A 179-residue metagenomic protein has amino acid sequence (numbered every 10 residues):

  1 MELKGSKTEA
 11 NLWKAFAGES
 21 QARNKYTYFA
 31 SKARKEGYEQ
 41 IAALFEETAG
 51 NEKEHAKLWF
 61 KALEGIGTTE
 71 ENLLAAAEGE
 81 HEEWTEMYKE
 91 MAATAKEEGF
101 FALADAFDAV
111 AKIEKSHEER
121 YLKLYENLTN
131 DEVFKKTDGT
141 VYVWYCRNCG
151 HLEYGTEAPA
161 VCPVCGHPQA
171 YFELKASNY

Functional and structural regions predicted by a protein language model:
M1-Y179: Non-heme di-metal
